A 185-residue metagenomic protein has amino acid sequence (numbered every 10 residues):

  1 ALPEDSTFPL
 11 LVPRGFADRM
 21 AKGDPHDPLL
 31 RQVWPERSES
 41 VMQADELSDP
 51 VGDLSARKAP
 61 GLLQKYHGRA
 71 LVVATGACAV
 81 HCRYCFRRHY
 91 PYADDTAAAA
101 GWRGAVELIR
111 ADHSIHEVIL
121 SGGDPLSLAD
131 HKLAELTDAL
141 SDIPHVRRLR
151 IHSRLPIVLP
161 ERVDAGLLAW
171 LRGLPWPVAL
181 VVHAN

Functional and structural regions predicted by a protein language model:
A1-K65: Flexible, acidic/Gly-rich N-terminal and inter-domain linker regions that tether and position cofactor-handling modules
W34, M42-E46, P50-V73, R83-P177: Conserved Radical SAM active-site core
A77-H81: Short pre-active-site segment immediately N-terminal to redox-active cysteine/selenocysteine motifs in thiol-based
A179-V181: Long hydrophobic alpha-helical segments typical of transmembrane helices together with their membrane-interfacial
H183-N185: Catalytic beta/alpha-barrel core
